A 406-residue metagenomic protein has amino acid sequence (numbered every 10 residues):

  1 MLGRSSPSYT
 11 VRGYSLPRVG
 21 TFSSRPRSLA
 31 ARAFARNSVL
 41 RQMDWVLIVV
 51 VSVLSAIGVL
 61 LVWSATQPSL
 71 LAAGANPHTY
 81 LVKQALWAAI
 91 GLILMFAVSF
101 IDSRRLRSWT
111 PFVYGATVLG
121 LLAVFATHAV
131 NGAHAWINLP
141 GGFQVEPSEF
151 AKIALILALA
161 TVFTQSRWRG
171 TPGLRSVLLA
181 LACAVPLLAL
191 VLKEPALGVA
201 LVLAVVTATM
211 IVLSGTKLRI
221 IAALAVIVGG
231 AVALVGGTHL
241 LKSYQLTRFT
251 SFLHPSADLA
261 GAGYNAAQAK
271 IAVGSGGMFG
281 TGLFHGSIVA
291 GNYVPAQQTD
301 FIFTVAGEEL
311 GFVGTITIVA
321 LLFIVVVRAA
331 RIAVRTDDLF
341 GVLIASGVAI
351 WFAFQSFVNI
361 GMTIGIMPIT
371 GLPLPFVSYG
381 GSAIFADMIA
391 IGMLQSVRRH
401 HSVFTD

Functional and structural regions predicted by a protein language model:
L2-L54, L60-P195, I360-P373, Y379 (+3 more regions): Membrane-helix boundary/helix-loop-helix interface segments in multi-pass membrane proteins
L86-L94, E309-V327: Hydrophobic alpha-helical transmembrane segments
I93, I101, A158, L240 (+5 more regions): Transmembrane alpha-helix boundary/anchor motif
I101, L192-K193, I211, V326-D338: Interfacial segments of transmembrane alpha-helices in multi-pass membrane proteins
P111-F112, V118, L174-L192, L197-T238 (+1 more regions): Hydrophobic alpha-helical segments of polytopic membrane proteins
V130-N138, Q144, I220-T317, D337-G341: Hydrophobic, glycine- and aromatic-enriched re-entrant/interface helices and adjoining loop segments
F163, L201, V206-I220, S287-G314 (+1 more regions): Interfacial segments of multi-pass membrane proteins
I332-T370, V377: Loop-to-helix entry and N-terminal half of a specific, functionally important transmembrane alpha helix in multi-pass
